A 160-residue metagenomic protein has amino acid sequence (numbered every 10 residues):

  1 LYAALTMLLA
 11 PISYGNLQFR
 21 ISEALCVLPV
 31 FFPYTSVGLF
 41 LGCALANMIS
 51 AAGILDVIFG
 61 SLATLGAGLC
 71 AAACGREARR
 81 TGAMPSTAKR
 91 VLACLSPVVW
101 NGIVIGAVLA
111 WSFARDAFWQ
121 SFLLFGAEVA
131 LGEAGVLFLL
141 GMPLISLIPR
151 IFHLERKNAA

Functional and structural regions predicted by a protein language model:
L1-V37: Hydrophobic transmembrane alpha-helices
Y2, L39-N47: Small-polar-interrupted transmembrane alpha-helices in polytopic inner-membrane proteins
A10-N16, A24, L45-L62, G66 (+1 more regions): Membrane-embedded alpha-helical hairpins and interfacial helices in multi-pass inner-membrane proteins
F31-G42, N101-G106: A generic, lipid-embedded transmembrane alpha helix
